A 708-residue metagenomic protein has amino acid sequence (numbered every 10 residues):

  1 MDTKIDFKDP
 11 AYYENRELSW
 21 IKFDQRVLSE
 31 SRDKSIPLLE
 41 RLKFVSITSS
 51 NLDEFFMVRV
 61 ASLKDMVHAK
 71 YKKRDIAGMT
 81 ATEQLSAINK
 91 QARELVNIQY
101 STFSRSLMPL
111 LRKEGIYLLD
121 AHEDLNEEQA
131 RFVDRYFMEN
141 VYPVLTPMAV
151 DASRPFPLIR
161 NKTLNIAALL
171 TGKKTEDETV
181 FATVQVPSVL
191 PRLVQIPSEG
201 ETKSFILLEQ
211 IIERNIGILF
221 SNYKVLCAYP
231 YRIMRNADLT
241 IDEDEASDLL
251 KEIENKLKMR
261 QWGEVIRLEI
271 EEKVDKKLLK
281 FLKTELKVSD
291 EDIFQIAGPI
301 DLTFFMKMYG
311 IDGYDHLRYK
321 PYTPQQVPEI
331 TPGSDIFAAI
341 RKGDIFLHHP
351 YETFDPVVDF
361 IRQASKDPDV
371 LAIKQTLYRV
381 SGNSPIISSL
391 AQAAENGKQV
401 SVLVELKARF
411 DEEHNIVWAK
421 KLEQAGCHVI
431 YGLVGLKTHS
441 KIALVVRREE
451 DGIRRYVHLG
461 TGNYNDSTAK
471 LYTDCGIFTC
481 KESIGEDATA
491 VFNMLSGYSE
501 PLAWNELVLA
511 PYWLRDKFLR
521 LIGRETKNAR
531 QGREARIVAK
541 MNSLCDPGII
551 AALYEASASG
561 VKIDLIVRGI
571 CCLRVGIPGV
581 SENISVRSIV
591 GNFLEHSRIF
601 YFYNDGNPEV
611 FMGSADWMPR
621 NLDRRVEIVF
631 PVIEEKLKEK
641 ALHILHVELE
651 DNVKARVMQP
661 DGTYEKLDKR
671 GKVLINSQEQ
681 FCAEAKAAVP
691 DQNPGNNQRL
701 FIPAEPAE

Functional and structural regions predicted by a protein language model:
M1-I537, E555, S559, C571-E708: N-terminal localization/anchoring segments of enzymes in phospholipid and broader phosphate metabolism
N542: Cofactor-pocket helix-loop regions in the catalytic cores of large enzyme subunits
P547-I550, Y554: Glycine/threonine-rich ATP-lid/beta-loop region of ATP-binding domains
K562-I566: Hydrophobic alpha/beta core scaffold segments
